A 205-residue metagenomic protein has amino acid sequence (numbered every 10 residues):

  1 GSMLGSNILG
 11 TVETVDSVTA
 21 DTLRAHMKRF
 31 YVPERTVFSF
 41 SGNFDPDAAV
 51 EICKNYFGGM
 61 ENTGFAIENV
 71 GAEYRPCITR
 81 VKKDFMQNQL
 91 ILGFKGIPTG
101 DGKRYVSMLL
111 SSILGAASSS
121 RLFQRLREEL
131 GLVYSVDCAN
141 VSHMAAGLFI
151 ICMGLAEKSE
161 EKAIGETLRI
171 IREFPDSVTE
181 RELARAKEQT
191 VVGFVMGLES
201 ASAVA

Functional and structural regions predicted by a protein language model:
G1-G64, R80, F85, G96-P98 (+2 more regions): Charge-rich, well-structured scaffold segments of protease-associated domains
A48, R121-L122: Short Gly/charged-rich anion-binding patches and loops
G64-R121: His/Glu-based metal-binding/catalytic segments typifying zinc-dependent metallopeptidases
